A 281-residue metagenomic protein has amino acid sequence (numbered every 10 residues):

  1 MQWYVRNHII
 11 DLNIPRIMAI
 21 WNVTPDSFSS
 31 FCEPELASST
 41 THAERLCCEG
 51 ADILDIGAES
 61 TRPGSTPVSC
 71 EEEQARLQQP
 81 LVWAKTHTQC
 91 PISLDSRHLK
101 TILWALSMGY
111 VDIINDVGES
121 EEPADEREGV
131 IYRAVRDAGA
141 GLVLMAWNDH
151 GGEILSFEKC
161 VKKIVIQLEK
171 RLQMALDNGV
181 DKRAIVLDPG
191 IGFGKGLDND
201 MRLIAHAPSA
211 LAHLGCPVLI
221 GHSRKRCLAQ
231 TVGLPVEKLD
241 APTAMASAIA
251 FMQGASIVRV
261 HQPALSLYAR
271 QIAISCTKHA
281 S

Functional and structural regions predicted by a protein language model:
M1-L12: N-terminal carbohydrate-binding accessory modules
V5, F28-S38, H42-R45, T61-W83 (+3 more regions): Active-site-adjacent loop and "lid" segments of alpha/beta metabolic enzymes
I10, R16-S39: N-terminal binding-site loop/beta-alpha segment at the start of enzyme catalytic domains that lines or forms
D11-A19, V23, R45-A58: N-terminal glycine-rich anion-binding loops that anchor highly charged ligand groups
W21, T86-S96: Catalytic PLP-binding core of fold-type I/II PLP enzymes
E44-C48, D52, E169-A184: Phosphate/pyrophosphate-binding loops at sites that engage ATP/ADP/AMP, CoA/4′-phosphopantetheine, polyphosphate
